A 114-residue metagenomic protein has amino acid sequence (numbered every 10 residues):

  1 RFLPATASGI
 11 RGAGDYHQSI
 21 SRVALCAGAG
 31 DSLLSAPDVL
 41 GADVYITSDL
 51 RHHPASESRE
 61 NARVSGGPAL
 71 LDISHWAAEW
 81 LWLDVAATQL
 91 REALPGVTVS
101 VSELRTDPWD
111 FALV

Functional and structural regions predicted by a protein language model:
R1-V114: Hydrophobic structural segments
